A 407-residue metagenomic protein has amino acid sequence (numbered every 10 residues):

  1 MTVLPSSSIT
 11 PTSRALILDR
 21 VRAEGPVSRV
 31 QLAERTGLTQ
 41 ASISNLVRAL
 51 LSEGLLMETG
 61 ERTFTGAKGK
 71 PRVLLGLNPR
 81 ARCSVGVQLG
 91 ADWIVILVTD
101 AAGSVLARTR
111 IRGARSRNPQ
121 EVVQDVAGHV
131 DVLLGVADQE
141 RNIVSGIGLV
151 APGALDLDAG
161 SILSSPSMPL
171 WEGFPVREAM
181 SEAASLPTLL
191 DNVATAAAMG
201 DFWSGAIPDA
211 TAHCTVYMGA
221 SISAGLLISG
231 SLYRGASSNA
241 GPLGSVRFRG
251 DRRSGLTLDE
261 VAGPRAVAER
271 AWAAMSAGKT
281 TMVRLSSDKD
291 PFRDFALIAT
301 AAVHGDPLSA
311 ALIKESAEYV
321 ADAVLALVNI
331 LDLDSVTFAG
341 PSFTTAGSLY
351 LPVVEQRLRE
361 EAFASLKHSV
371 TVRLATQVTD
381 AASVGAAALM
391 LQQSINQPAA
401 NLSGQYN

Functional and structural regions predicted by a protein language model:
M1-R62, A67-R110, R117-I143, A184 (+2 more regions): ATP-binding/phosphotransfer module of carbohydrate and carboxylate kinases, centering on a glycine-rich
V87, A101, G146-A268, G385-N407: Phosphate-binding/catalytic loop of phosphoryl-transfer enzymes
